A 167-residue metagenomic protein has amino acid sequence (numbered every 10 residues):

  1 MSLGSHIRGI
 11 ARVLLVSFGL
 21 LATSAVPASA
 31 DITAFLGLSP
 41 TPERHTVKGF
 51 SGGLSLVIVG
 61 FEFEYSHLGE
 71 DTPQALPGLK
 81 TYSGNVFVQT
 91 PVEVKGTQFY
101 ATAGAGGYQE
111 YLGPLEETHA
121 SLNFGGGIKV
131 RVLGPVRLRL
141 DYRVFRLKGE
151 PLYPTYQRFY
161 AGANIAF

Functional and structural regions predicted by a protein language model:
M1-D31: Cleavable N-terminal export/targeting peptides
A30-H45: Short N-terminal segments immediately surrounding and downstream of signal-peptide cleavage
T33-F35, Y108-E110, R146: Extracytoplasmic loops and strand-loop junctions of Gram-negative outer membrane beta-barrel proteins
G53-L122, V130-G134, L138, F159-F167: Gram-negative (and chloroplast) outer-membrane scaffold detector with strong preference for beta-barrel transmembrane
L147-P154: A short acidic/glycine-rich loop-to-helix N-cap element
